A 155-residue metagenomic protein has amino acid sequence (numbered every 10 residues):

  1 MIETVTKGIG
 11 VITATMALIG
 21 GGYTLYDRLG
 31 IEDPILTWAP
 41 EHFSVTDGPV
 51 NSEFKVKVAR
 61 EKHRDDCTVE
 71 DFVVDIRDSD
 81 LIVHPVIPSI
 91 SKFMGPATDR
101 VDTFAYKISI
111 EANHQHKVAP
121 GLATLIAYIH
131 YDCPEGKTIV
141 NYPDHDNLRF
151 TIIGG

Functional and structural regions predicted by a protein language model:
M1-F54, H63-D71, P134-Y142: Membrane-aqueous junction of the first/signal-anchor transmembrane helix in small integral membrane proteins
T6, T46, F93, A119 (+2 more regions): Intrinsically disordered, low-complexity segments enriched in small/polar residues
G8, D102, Y106-K107: Intrinsically disordered and other compositionally biased segments
L36, E41, V45-F104: Contiguous segments within soluble domain cores/interaction surfaces
R100-F104, A119-L125: A glycine-anchored, Pro-Gly-centered beta-turn/N-cap motif
S109-A119: Short, surface-exposed loop/turn segments at beta-strand-coil junctions that are enriched for proline with nearby
I126-H130: Extracellular recognition modules
Y131-G155: Short beta-strand elements
